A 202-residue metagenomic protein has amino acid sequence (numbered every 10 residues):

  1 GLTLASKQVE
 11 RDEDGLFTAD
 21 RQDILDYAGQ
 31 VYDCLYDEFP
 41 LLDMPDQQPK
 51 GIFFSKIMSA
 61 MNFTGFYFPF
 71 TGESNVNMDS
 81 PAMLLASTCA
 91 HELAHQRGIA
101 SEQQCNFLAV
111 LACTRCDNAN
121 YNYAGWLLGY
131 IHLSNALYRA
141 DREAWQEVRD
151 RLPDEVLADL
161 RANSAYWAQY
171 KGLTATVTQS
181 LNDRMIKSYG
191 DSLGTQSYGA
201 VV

Functional and structural regions predicted by a protein language model:
G1-A5: Hydrophobic or amphipathic, alpha-helical segments that drive membrane association/targeting
S6-A82: Auxiliary, metal-adjacent structural segments of Zn-dependent hydrolase domains
R21-I24, M78-A86, G98-E102, N120-L127 (+1 more regions): Solvent-exposed, acidic/flexible segments
L42, M58-T64, M78-M83, R115 (+4 more regions): Extended interaction regions within the primary functional domain
S80, L93, R97, S134-L137 (+1 more regions): Generic structural signal for hydrophobic core residues of well-folded globular domains
S87-I99, Q103-N106, V110-L111: Active-site recognition of the HExxH zinc-binding catalytic motif
F107-D159: Active-site/pore-lining binding-face segments in mid-to-C-terminal subdomains
D154-V202: Pan-zinc metallopeptidase signature
